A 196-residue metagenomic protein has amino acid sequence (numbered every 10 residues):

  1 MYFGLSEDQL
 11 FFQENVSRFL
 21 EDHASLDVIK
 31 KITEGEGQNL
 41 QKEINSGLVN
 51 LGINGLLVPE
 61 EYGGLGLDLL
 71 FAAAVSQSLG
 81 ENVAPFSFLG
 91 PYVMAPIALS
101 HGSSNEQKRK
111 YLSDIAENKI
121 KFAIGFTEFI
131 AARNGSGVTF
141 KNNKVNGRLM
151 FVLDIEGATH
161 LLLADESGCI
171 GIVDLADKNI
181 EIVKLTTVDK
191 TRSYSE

Functional and structural regions predicted by a protein language model:
M1-D8: Intrinsic disorder at enzyme termini
E14: Conserved "HGTGT" condensation-loop signature of ketosynthase/thiolase-family condensing enzymes that catalyze
V28-E36: C-terminal helix-coil-helix/basic helical segment that borders enzyme active sites and/or dimer interfaces and provides
N39-I53: Active-site-flanking structural segment that lines cofactor/substrate pockets
V49-R109, E117, D154-A158: Internal helix-loop-helix
S113-E196: FAD-binding core of flavoproteins
